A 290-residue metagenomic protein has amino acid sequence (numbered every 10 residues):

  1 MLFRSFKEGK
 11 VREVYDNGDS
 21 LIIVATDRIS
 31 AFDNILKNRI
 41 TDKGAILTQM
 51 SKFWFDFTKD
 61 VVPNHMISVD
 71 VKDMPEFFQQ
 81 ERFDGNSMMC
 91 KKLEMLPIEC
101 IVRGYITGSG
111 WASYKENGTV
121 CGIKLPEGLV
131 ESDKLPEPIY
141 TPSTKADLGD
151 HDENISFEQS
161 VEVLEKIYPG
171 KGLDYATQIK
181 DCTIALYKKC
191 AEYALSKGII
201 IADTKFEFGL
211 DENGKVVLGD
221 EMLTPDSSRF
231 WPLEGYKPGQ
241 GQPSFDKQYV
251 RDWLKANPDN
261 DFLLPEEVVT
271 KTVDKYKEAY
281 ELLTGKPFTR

Functional and structural regions predicted by a protein language model:
F3-D147, N260-R290: Active-site loop/lid in soluble adenylation, ligation, and acyl-transfer enzymes
F32, W111-A112, N213, S227-R229: Intrinsically disordered, low-complexity acidic/polar segments
A45, Q49, D174, Q178-D181 (+4 more regions): Generic recognition of stable, solvent-exposed alpha-helical segments in well-folded globular domains
K91-L93, S196-T204, G209-D211, V273: Short, active-site-adjacent segments that bind or coordinate small-molecule cofactors and metal centers
V102, I201-M222: Conserved metal-phosphate-binding beta-hairpin within the catalytic cores of diverse ATP-dependent phosphoryl-transfer
E116-N117, I123-D174, L218, M222-L283: Anionic ligand-binding catalytic core segments
Y168-A202: A long amphipathic alpha-helix within ATP-dependent nucleotide-binding catalytic cores
